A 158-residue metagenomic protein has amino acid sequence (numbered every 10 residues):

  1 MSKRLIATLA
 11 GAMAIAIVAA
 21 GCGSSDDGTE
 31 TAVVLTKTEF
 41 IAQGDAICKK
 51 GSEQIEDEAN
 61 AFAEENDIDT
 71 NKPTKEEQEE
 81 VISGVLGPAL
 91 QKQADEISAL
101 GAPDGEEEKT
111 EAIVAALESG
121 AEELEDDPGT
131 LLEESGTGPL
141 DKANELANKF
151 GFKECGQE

Functional and structural regions predicted by a protein language model:
M1-A10: Bacterial N-terminal signal peptides that target proteins for export
A10-G11, A116: Enrichment for repetitive, rod-forming helical segments
A12-A16: Alpha-helical transmembrane segments
V18-G21: C-terminal motif of bacterial Sec signal peptides marking the signal peptidase cleavage site
G23-D26: Bacterial signal peptide processing site
T29-V33: Extracellular mucin-like PTS domains
T36-E125, E133-Q157: Alpha-helical segments in soluble extracytoplasmic regions
